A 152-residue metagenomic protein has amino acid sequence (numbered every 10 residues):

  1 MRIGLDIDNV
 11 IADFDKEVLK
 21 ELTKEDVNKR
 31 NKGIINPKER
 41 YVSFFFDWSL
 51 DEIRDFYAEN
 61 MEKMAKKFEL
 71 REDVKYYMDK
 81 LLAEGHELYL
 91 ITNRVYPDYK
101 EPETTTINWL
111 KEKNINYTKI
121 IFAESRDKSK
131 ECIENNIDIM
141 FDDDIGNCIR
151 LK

Functional and structural regions predicted by a protein language model:
M1, T118, D138: Conserved acidic residues
M1-E52: Active-site neighborhood of HAD-like aspartate-dependent phosphohydrolases
V10-I11, E17-V18, R94-D98, D127 (+1 more regions): Short, solvent-exposed loop/turn segments at secondary-structure junctions
F44-M61, H86-L88: Short, basic/glycine-rich phosphate-binding loops at helix/coil junctions that contact nucleotide phosphates
M64-F68, V74-T106, A123: Substrate-recognition element of Asp-dependent hydrolases with the DxDx(T/V) motif
L82-A83, K111, I133, K152: Anion (oxyanion) recognition and catalysis
T106-F122: Structural recognition of alpha->loop->beta junctions
D127-K152: Conserved Lys-Pro-Asp/Glu-containing loop-to-beta segment of HAD-superfamily phosphomonoesterases, centered on
